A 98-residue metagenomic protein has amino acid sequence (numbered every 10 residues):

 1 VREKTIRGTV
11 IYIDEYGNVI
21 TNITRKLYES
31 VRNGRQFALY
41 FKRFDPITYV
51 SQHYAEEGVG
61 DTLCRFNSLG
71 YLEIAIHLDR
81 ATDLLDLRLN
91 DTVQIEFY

Functional and structural regions predicted by a protein language model:
V1-L27: Active-site rim beta-loop-alpha module in soluble metabolic enzymes
E3-T5, L69, N90: A general secondary-structure signal for short beta-strands and their flanking turns/coil in non-transmembrane regions
T5-R7, Q36, T92: Broad gene-expression machinery/nucleic-acid interaction feature
I20-D86: A conserved acidic, glycine/proline-rich C-terminal tail/linker
D91-F97: Surface-exposed interaction regions enriched in Ser/Thr/Asp/Glu that occur as long low-complexity tracts or repetitive
